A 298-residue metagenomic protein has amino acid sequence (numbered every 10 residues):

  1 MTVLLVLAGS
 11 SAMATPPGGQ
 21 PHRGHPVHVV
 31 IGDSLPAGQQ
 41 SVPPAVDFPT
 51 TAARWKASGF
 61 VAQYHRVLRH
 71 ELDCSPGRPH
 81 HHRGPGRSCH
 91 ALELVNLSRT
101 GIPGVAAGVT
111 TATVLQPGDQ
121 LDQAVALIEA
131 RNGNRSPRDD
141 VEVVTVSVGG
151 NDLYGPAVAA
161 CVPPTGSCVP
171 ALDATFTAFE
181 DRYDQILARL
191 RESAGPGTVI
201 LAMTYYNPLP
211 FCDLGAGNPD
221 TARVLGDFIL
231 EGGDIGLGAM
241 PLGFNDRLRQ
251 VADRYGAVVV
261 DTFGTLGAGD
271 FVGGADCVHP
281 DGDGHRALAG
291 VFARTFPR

Functional and structural regions predicted by a protein language model:
M1-P16: Secretory targeting and sorting signals
G24-H28, H90-E93, P137-V144, G195-L201 (+1 more regions): Loop/turn elements at helix/coil->beta-strand transitions in domains of secreted/extracellular proteins
P26-T51, L153: Catalytic nucleophile-elbow at a beta strand-turn-alpha helix junction centered on a G-D-S/GDSL motif, marking
S34-G38, R99-V105, G149-G155, P196 (+2 more regions): Solvent-exposed loop/turn segments at secondary-structure junctions within structured extracellular/periplasmic domains
P44-A174: Conserved SGNH/GDSL esterase-like catalytic core that processes O-acyl groups on lipids and polysaccharides
H65-L72, P76, R182-L201, M240-D261: A structural motif corresponding to the C-terminal end of an alpha-helix and its immediate exit/capping segment
A178-E180, P210-V260: Substrate-gating cap/lid alpha-helix
G273-R298: Histidine-centered active-site loop/cap adjacent to the catalytic His in serine esterases/O-acetyl transfer systems
